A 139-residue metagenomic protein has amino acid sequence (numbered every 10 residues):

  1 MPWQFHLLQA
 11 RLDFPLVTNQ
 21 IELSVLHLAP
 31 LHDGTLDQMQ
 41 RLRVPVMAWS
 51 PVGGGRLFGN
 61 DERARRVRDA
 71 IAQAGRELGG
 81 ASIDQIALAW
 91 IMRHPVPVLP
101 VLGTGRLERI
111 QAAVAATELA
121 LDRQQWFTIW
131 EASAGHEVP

Functional and structural regions predicted by a protein language model:
M1-P139: Beta/alpha (TIM)-barrel catalytic core signal, keyed to glycine-rich beta->alpha loops juxtaposed to Asp/Glu that bind
